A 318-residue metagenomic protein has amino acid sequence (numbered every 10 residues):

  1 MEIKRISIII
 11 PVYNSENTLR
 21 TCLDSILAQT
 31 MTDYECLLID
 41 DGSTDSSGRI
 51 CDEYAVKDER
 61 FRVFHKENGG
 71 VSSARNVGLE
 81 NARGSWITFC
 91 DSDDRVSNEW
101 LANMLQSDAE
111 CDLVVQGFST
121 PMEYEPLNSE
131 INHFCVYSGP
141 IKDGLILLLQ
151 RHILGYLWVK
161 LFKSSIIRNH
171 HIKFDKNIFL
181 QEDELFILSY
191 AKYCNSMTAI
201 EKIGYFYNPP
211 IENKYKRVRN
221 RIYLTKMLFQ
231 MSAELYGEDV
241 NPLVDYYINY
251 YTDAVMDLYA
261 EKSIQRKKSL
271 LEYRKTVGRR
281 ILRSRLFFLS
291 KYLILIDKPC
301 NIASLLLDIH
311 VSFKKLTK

Functional and structural regions predicted by a protein language model:
K4-S7, S25, E35, L185: Cell-envelope/extracellular polymer assembly enzymes that use nucleotide-activated donors
N14-A28: Short, well-formed alpha-helical segments that are part of the catalytic scaffolds of diverse glycosyltransferases
S25, T32, D40-R49, D91: A conserved acidic beta->alpha catalytic loop
K66-A82: Glycine-rich, basic loop-to-helix element that forms the pyrophosphate-binding segment of sugar-nucleotide handling
V71, S92-I200, Y205-R217, L235: Donor-binding/catalytic cores of nucleotide-activated saccharide and glycerol-phosphate transferases/polymerases
I87: Short aromatic/hydrophobic "clamp" motif used to bind/position activated sugar donors
N195, K202-N241, I248-I281: Catalytic core of nucleotide-sugar-dependent glycosyltransferases
E261-K318: Membrane-interface aromatic/basic loop that binds lipid-linked glycans or pyrophosphate carriers, typified by
